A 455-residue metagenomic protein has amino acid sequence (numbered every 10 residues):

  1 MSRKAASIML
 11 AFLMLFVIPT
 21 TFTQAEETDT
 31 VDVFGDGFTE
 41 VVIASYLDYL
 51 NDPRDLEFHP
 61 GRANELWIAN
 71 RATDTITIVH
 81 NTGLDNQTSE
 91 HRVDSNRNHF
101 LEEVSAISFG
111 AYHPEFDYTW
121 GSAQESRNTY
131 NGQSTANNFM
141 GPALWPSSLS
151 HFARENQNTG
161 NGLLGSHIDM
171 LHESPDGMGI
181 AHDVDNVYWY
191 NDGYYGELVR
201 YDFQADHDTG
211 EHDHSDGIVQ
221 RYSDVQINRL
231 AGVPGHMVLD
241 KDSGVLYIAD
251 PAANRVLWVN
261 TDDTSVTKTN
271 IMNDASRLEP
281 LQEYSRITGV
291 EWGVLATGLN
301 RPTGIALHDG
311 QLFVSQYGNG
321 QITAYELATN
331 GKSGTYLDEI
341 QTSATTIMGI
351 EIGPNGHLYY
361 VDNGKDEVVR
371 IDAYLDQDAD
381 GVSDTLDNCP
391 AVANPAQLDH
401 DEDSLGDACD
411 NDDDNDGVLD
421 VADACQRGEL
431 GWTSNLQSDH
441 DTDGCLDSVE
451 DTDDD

Functional and structural regions predicted by a protein language model:
E26-N51, N161-G165, Y284-W292: A short helix->beta-strand "capping" segment at the edge of beta-propeller domains
L47-N64, R97-D117, H167-Y188, R221-G244 (+2 more regions): Beta-rich, blade/repeat-based domains predominating in secreted/periplasmic proteins but also intracellular
G61, A69-A72, N81, A123-R127 (+10 more regions): Short loop/turn segments immediately following the C-termini of beta-strands
N64-A69, F116-A123, V187-N191, V245-I248 (+3 more regions): Conserved beta-propeller blade signature
V79-Q87, W145-T159, Y201-D213, W258-L281 (+2 more regions): Short loop/turn segments immediately following beta-strands, especially the blade-tip and inter-blade linker loops
S122-P142, Y201, V266: Short, conserved, GDST-rich strand-edge loop motifs in beta-rich repeat architectures
T345-L375: Blade-level signature of beta-propeller repeat domains, shared across WD40, Kelch, NHL, RCC1 and BNR/Asp-box propellers
Y374-D455: Extracellular calcium-associated, cysteine-rich motifs in secreted modular proteins
